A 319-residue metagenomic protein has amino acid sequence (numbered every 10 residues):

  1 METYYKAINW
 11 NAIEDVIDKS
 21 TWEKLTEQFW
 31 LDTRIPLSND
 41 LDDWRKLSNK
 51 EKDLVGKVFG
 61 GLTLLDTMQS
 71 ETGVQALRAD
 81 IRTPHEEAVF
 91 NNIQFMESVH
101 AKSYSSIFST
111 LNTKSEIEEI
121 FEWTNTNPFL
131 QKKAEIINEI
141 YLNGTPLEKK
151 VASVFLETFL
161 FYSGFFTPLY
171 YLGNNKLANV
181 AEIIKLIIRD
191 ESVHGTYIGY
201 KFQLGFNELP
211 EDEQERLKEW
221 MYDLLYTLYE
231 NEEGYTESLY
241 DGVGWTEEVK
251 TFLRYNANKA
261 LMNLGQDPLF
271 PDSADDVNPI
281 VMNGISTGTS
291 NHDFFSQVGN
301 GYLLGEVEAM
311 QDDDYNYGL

Functional and structural regions predicted by a protein language model:
M1-L319: Non-heme di-metal
